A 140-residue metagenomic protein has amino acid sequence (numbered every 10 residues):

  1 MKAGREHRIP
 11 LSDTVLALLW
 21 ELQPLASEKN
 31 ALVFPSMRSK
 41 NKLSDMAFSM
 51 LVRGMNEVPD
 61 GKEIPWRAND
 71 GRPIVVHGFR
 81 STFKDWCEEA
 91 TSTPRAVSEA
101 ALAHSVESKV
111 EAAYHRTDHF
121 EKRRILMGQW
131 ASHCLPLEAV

Functional and structural regions predicted by a protein language model:
M1, M46, P73, H77 (+1 more regions): Helix-centric, low-specificity signal for extended rod-like, repetitive segments
M1-K2, L16, K40-N41, S92 (+1 more regions): Catalytic-site neighborhood detector that most strongly recognizes the C-terminal catalytic loop/helix of tyrosine
G4-R8: Short, mixed charged/polar active-site loops that provide acid/base catalysis or chelate metal/phosphate cofactors
I9, A17, E21-N41, S49-A100 (+2 more regions): Short, basic (Lys/Arg/His-rich) helix/loop patches that form interaction surfaces in the mid-to-C-terminal regions
S12, P35, H115: Residue-level detector of conserved, well-ordered beta-strand and adjacent loop positions that form binding/recognition
M46-M50, I125: Generic alpha-helical secondary structure signal
